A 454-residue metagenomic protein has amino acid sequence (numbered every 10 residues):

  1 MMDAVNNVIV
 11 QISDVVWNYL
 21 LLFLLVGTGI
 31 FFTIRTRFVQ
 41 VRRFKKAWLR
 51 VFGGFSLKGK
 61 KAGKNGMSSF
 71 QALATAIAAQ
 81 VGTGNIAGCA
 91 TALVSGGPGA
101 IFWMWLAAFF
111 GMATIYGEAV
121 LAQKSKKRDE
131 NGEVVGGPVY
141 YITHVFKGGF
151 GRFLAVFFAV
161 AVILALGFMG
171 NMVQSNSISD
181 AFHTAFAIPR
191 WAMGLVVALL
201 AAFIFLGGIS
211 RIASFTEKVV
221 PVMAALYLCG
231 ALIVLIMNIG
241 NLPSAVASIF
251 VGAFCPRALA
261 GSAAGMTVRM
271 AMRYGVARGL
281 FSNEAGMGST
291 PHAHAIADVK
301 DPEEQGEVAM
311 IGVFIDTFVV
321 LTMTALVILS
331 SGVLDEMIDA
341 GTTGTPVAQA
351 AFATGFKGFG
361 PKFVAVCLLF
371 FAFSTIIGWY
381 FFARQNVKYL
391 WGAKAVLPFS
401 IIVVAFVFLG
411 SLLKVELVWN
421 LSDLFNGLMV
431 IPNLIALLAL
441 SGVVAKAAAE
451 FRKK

Functional and structural regions predicted by a protein language model:
M1-A79, T83, V94-A100, G111 (+2 more regions): N-terminal alpha-helical transmembrane segments of multi-pass membrane transport and channel/translocase proteins
V5, R35-Q40, G84-C89, L166-I178 (+5 more regions): Transmembrane helix-loop junctions in multi-pass membrane proteins
L24-F31, R35-W48, F158, S175-F182 (+3 more regions): Membrane-interface loop-to-helix entry segments
T28, F32-T33, A107-G132, V139 (+5 more regions): Helix-loop-helix module between adjacent transmembrane segments
F38-M67, T91-P98, A113-G149, L334-G355 (+3 more regions): Flexible loop linkers connecting adjacent transmembrane helices in multi-pass alpha-helical membrane transporters
L57-V94, L121-K124, E130-V139, T143-V145 (+2 more regions): Alpha-helical membrane segments and immediately flanking helix-loop junctions that form or couple to the substrate/ion
F110-E118, L195-I209, V220-G240, R273 (+3 more regions): Selective recognition of specific alpha-helical transmembrane segments in multi-pass small-molecule
Y116-E130, L232-S248, P256-A263, I296-A297 (+1 more regions): Extracellular/periplasmic helix-exit of transmembrane alpha-helices
